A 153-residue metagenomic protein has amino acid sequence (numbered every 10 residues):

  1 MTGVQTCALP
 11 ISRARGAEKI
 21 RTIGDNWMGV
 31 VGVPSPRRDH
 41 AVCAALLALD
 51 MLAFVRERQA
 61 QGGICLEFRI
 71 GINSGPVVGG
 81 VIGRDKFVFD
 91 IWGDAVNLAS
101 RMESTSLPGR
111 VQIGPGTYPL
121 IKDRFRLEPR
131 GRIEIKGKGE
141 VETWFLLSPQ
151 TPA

Functional and structural regions predicted by a protein language model:
T2-L9: Short, small-residue-biased leader/transition segments that mark boundaries at the very start of proteins
I11-C43, E57-V96, I121-R124, V141-F145: Catalytic core of nucleotidyl cyclases, primarily class III adenylyl/guanylyl cyclases
V42-L49, A53: Amphipathic alpha-helical segments that line or abut small-molecule/effector binding pockets and mediate allosteric
M51, G71, P115, P119: Histidine- and acidic-residue-rich, metal-dependent catalytic cores
R58-Q59, N73, D94-P115: Catalytic/regulatory signature loops of cyclic-dinucleotide turnover enzymes and related class III nucleotidyl cyclases
V77-G79, T105-A153: Cytosolic regulatory/linker segments at or just downstream of nucleotide-handling modules in signal-transduction
